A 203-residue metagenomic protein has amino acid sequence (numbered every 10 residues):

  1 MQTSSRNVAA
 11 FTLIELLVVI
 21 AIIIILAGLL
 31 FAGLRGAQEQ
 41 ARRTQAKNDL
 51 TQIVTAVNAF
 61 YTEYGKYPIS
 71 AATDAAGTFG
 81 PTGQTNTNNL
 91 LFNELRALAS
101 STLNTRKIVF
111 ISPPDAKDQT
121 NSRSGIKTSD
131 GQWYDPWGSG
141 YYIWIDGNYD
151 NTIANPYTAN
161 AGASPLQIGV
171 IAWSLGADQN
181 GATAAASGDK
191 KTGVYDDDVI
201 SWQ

Functional and structural regions predicted by a protein language model:
M1-R6: N-terminal secretory signal peptides that target proteins for export/translocation
N7-A37, R42, A46: N-terminal single-pass transmembrane signal-anchor helix
R43, K47-Q203: N-terminal pilin/flagellin-like segments and related low-complexity appendage regions
